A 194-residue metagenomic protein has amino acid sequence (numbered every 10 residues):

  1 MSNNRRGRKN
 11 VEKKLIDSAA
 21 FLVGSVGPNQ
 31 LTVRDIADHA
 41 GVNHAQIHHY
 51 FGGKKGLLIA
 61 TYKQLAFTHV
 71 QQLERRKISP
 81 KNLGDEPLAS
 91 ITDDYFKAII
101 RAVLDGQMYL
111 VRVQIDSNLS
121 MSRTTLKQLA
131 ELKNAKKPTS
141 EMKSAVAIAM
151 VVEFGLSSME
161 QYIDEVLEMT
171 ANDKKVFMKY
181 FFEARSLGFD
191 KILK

Functional and structural regions predicted by a protein language model:
M1-K9: N-terminal intrinsically disordered/low-complexity leader segments
S2, S120-E131, A135, G155-K194: C-terminal peripheral helix-coil segments that are non-catalytic and often amphipathic
K14, S18-G56, A60: Helix-turn-helix
K55, I59, D93, K97 (+1 more regions): Non-catalytic, well-ordered alpha-helical scaffold segments
A60, V70-L104: Hydrophobic alpha-helical connector segments
H69-R75, Q107-N134, S140, S144 (+1 more regions): Amphipathic alpha-helical packing segments from all-alpha helical-bundle domains
L88-T124, E160-Y162: Amphipathic alpha-helical segments used for helix-helix packing
I99-V103, V146-E153: Short alpha-helical scaffolding segments that buttress acidic/His motifs in well-ordered protein cores
